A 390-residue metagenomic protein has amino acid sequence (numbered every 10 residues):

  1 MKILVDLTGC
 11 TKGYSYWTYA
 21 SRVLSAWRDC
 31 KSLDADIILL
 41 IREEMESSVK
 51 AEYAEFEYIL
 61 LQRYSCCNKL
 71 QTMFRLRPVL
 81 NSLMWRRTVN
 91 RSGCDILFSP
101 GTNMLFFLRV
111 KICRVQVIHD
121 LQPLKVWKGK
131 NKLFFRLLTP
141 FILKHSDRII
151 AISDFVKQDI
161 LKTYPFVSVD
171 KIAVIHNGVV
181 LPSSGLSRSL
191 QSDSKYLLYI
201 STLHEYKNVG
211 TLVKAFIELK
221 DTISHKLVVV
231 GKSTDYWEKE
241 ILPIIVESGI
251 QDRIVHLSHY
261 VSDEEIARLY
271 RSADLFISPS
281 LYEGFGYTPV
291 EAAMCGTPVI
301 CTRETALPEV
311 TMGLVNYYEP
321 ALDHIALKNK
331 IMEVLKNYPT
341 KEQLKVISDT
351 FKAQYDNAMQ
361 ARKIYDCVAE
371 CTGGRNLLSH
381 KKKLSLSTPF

Functional and structural regions predicted by a protein language model:
M1-F390: Carbohydrate transferase catalytic cores enriched for Leloir-type hexosyltransferases
